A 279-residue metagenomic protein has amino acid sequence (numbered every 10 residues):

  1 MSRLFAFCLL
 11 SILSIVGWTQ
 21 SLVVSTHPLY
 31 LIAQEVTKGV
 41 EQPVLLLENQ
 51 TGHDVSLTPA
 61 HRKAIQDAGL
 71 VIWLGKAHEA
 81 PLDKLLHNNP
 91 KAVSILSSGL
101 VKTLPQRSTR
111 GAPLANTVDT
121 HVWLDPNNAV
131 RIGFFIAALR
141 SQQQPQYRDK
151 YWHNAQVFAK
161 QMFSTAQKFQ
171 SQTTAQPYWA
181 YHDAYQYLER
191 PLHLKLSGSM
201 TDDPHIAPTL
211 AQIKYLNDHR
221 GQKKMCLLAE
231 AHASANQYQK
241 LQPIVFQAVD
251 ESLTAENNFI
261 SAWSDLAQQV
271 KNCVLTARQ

Functional and structural regions predicted by a protein language model:
M1, T19-Q20: Absolute protein N-terminus
S2-L10: Sec-dependent signal peptide recognition, specifically the positively charged N-region followed immediately by
S14-G17: N-terminal signal peptide c-region/cleavage motif recognized by signal peptidases
Q20-Q279: Extracytoplasmic metal-acquisition and chelation regions
